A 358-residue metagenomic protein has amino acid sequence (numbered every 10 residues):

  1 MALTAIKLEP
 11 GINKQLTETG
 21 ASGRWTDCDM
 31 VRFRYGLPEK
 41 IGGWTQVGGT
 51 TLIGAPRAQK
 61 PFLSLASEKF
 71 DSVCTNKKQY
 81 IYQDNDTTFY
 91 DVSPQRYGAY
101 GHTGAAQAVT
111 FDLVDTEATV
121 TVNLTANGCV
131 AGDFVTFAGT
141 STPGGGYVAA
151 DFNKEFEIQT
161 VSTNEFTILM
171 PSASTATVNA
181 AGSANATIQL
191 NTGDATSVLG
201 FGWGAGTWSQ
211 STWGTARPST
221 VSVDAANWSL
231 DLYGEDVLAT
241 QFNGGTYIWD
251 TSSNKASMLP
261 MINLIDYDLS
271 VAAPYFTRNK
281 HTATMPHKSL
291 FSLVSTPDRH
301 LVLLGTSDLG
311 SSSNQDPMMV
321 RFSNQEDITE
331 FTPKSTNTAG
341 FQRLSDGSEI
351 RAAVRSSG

Functional and structural regions predicted by a protein language model:
M1-G101, T192-G214, P274-G358: N-terminal beta-propeller domains
E9, Q15, G20, D91-A226 (+1 more regions): Small/polar beta-strand repeat architecture
M30, K69-K78, D86, Q159-S162 (+5 more regions): Surface-exposed, low-hydrophobicity beta-strand/loop segments enriched in small/polar/acidic residues
I53, S64, V73, I81 (+9 more regions): Residue-level signal for WD-repeat beta-propeller blades
I81, D91, F137, T167-L169 (+3 more regions): Short hydrophobic/aromatic-rich beta-strand segments that constitute the beta-sheet cores of beta-sandwich/beta-barrel
Y90-D91, T163, G234-M258: Hydrophobic or amphipathic alpha-helical targeting/insertion segments
G214-V223, S252-F291: Asp-box/WD-like beta-propeller blade repeats and closely related beta-sheet repeat scaffolds
